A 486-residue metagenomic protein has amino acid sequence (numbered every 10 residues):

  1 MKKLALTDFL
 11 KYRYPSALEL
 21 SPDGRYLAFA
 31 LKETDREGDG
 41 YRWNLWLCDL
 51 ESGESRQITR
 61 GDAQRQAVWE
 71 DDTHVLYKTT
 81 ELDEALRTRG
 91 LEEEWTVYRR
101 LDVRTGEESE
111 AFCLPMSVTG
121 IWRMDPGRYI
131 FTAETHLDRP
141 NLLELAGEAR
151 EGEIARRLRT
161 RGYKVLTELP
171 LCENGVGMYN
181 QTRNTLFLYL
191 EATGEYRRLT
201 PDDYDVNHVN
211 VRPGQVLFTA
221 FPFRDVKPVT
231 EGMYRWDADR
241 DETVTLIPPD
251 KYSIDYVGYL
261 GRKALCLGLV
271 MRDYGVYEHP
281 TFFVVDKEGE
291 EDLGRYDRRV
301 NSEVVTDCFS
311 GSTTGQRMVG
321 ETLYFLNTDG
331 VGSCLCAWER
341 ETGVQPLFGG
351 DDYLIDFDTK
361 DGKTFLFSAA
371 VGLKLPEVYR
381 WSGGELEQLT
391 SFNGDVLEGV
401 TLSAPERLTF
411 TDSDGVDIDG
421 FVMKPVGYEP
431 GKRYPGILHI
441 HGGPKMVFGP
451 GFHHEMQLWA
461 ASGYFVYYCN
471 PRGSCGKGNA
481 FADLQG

Functional and structural regions predicted by a protein language model:
L4-L10, E54-I58, E107-F112, E195-T200 (+4 more regions): A short beta-strand motif characteristic of beta-propeller blades
Y12-L27, G61-K78, E84, P115-T135 (+11 more regions): Conserved beta-propeller blade repeats
A30-E51: Beta-propeller domains
K32, E134, H439-G443: Glycine-rich His-Gly loop
E37-W43, E84-W95, P140, G177-R183 (+4 more regions): Short, solvent-exposed loop/turn segments at conserved positions within beta-propeller repeat blades
W43, A85-W95, T135-F187, H279-F282 (+3 more regions): Predominantly five- to eight-bladed beta-propeller fold
N44-L50, V97-R104, T185-L190, E231-D239 (+3 more regions): Beta-propeller blade signature
D356-K363, S368-G486: Serine-hydrolase catalytic core recognition
